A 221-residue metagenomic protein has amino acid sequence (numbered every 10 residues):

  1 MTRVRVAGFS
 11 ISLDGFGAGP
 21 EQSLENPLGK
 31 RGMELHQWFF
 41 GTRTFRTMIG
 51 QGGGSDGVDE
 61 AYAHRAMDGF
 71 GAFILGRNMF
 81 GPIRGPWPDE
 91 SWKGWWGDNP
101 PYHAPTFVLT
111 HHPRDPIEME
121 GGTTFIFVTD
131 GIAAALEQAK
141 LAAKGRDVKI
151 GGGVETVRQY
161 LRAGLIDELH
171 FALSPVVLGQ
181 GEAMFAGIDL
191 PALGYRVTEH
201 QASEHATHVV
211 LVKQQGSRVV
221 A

Functional and structural regions predicted by a protein language model:
M1-A221: Enzymes that bind and transform nitrogen-containing heteroaromatic metabolites
